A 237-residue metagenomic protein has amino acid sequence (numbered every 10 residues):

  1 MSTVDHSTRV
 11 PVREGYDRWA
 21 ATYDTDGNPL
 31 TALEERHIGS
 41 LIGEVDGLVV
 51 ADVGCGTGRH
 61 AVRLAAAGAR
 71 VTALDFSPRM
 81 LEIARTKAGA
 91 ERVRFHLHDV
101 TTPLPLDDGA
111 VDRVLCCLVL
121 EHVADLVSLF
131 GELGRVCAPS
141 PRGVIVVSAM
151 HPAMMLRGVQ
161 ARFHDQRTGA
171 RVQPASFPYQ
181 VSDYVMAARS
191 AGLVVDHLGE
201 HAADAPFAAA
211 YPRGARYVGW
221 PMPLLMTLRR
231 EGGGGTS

Functional and structural regions predicted by a protein language model:
M1-D46, R59, R63, M80-I83 (+4 more regions): Conserved class I S-adenosyl-L-methionine
A51-T102: Class I SAM-dependent methyltransferase SAM/SAH-binding core
T102-D108: Short conserved loop adjoining the S-adenosyl-L-methionine
L115: A conserved beta-strand element that flanks and buttresses the S-adenosyl-L-methionine
L118-V119: Short catalytic micro-motifs in class I SAM-dependent methyltransferases
V127-R142: A short glycine-rich, Lys/Arg-flanked "PGG" loop and its adjoining helix->strand segment in the class I
G143-A170, A175: Conserved class I S-adenosyl-L-methionine
S176-L198: Short alpha-helix
